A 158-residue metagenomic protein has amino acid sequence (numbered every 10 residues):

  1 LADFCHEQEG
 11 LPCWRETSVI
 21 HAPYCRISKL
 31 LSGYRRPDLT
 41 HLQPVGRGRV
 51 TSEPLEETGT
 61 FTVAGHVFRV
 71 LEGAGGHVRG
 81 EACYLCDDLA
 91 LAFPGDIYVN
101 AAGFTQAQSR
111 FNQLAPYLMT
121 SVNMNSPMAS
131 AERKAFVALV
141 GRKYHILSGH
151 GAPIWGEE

Functional and structural regions predicted by a protein language model:
A2-G73, S121-V137: Metallo-beta-lactamase
T60, V67-E157: Metallo-beta-lactamase
